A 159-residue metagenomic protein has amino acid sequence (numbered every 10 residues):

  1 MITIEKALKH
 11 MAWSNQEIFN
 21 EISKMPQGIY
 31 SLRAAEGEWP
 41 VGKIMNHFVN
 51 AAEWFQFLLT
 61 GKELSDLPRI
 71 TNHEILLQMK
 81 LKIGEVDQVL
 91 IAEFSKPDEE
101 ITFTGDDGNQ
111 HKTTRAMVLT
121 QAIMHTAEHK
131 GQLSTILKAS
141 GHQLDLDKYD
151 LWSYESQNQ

Functional and structural regions predicted by a protein language model:
E5-N20, K24-R69, D107-Q159: Short, contiguous alpha-helical
G61-P97: Helix-adjacent hinge/juxtasegments
F94-G108: Acidic catalytic patch
